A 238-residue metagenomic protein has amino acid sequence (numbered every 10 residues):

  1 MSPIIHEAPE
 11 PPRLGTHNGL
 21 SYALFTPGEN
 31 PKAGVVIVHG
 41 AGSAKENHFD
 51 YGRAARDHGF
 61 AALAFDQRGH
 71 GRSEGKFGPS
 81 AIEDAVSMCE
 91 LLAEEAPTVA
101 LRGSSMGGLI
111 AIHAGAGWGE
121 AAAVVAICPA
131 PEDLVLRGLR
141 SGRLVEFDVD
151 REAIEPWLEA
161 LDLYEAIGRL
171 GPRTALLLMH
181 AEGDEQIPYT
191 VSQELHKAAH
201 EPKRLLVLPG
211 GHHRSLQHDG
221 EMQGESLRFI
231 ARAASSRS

Functional and structural regions predicted by a protein language model:
M1-E29: N-terminal cap/lid segment of alpha/beta-hydrolase-fold proteins
A41-R53, Q67: The serine-hydrolase catalytic nucleophile loop
H70-E95: Catalytic nucleophile-loop/oxyanion-hole region of alpha/beta-hydrolase and closely related hydrolase-like folds
G103-A111: Gly/Ala-rich beta-loop-alpha elbow adjacent to hydrolase catalytic centers
H113-W157, T174, S215: Hydrolase active-site cap/lid region
L170-P172, L177-H180, D184: Short beta-strand/loop motif that positions the catalytic acidic residue of the alpha/beta-hydrolase fold
E185-V191: Conserved alpha/beta-hydrolase "acid-adjacent" motif
G211-E221: Catalytic histidine-centered segment of alpha/beta-hydrolase-like enzymes
